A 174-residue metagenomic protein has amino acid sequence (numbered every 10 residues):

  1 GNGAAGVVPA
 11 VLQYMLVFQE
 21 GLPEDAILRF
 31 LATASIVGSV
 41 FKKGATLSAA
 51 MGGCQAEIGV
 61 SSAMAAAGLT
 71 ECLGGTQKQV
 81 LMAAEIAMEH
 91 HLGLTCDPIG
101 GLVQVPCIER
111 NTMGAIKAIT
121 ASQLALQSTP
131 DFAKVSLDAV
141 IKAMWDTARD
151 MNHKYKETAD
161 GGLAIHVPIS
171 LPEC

Functional and structural regions predicted by a protein language model:
G1-T95: Glycine-rich anion/phosphate-binding loop at the beta-strand->alpha-helix junction
S62, L69-C174: Functionally critical mobile loop/hinge segments
